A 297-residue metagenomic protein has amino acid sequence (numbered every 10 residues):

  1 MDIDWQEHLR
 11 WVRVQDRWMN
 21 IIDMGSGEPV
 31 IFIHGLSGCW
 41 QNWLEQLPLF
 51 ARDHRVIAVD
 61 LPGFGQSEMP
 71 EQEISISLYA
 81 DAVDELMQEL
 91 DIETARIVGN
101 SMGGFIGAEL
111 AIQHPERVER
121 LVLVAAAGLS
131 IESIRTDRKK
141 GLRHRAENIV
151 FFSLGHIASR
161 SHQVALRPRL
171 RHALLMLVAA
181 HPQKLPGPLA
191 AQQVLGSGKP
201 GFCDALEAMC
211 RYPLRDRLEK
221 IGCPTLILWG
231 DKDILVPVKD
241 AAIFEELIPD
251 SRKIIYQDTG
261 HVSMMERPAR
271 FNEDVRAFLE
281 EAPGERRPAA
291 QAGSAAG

Functional and structural regions predicted by a protein language model:
M1-V30, A51-H54, E85, I92-T94 (+1 more regions): Alpha/beta-hydrolase fold catalytic core
R17-E68: Conserved HGGG/HGGXW glycine-rich cap/lid loop of the alpha/beta-hydrolase fold
Y79, I92-S101: Alpha/beta-hydrolase fold nucleophile elbow
I112, V122-H156: Flexible "cap/lid" loop of the alpha/beta hydrolase fold
S159-K220: Conserved alpha/beta-hydrolase catalytic His-Asp/Glu region
I221, I227-W229: Short beta-strand/loop motif that positions the catalytic acidic residue of the alpha/beta-hydrolase fold
K232-V236: Acidic catalytic loop of the alpha/beta-hydrolase fold
S251-G297: Catalytic active-site module of serine/aspartate enzymes centered on a nucleophile-bearing elbow/loop
